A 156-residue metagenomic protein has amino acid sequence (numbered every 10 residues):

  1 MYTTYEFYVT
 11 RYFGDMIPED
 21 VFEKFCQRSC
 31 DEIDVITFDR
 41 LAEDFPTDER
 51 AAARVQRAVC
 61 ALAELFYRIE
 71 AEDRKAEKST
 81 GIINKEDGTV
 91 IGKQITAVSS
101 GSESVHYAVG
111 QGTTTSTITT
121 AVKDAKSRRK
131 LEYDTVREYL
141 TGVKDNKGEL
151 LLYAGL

Functional and structural regions predicted by a protein language model:
M1-L156: Divalent metal-cofactor coordination and adjacent catalytic microenvironments
